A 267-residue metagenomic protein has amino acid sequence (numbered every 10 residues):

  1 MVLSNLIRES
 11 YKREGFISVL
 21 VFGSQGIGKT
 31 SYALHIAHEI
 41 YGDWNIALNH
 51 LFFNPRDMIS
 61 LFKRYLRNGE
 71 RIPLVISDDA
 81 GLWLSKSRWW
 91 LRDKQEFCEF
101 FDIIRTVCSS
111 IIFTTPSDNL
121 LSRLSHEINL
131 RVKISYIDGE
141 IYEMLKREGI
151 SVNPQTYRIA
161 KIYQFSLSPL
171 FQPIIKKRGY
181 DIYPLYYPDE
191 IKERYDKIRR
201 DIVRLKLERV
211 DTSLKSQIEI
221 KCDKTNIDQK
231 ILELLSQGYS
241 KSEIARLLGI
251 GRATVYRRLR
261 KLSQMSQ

Functional and structural regions predicted by a protein language model:
M1-R13: Pre-Walker A adenine-sensing motif
S24-Q25, W89: The conserved Walker
K29: Conserved lysine of the Walker
P55-S110: Conserved nucleotide-sensing/catalytic segment adjacent to the nucleotide-binding pocket in NTP-handling enzymes
K86-R178: Replace "adjacent to P-loop NTPase cores in ATP/GTP-dependent enzymes" with "adjacent to NTP-binding cores
K221-Y239, S266: Short, amphipathic alpha-helical "recognition" segments used to contact nucleic acids or chromatin
S240, G251-A253: Short coil turns linking two alpha-helices in DNA-binding domains
E243-L248: Short alpha-helical "recognition helix" segments of helix-turn-helix
